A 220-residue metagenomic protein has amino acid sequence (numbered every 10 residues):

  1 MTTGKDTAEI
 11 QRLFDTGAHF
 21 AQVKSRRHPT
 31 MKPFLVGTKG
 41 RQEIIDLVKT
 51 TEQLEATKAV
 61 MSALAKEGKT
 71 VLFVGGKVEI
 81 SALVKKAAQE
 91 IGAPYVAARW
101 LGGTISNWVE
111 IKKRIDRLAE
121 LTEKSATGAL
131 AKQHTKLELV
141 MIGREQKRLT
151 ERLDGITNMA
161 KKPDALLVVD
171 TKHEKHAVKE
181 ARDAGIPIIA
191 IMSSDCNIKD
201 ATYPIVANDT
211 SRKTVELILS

Functional and structural regions predicted by a protein language model:
M1-M61, A65-T70, G76-K77, S81-S125: N-terminal cationic and glycine-rich segments that engage phosphates or anionic surfaces
T2, R12, V23-S25, A63-L64 (+6 more regions): Replace "in large, NTP-powered and nucleic-acid-processing enzymes" with "in large, NTP-powered factors and other
G17, F73, L166, I218: Residue-level signature of catalytic and energy-coupling elements of molecular machines, predominantly ATP/GTP-dependent
V71-V74, P94-A97, L167, P187-M192: Short hydrophobic alpha-helical runs that function as membrane-insertion/retention elements
K77-I80, W100-S106, T171-K175, S194-I198 (+1 more regions): Conserved nucleotide-binding/hydrolysis micro-motifs of P-loop NTPases
G103-R148, D209-T210, T214-S220: Conserved phosphate-handling catalytic cores of large alpha/beta enzymes
L130-I189, S193: Extended, charged alpha-helical interaction scaffolds
H176-S220: Short glycine/threonine-rich loop/turn motifs
